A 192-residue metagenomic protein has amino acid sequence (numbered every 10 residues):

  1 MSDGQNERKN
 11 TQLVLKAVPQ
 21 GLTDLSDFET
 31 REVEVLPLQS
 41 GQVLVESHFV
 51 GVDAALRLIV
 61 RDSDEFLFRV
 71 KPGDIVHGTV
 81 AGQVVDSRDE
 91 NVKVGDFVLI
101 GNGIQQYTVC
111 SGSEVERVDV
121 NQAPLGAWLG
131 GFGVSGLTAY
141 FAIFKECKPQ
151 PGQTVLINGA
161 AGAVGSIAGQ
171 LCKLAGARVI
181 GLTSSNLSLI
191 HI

Functional and structural regions predicted by a protein language model:
S2-Q5, A17-H48: A short N-terminal beta-strand-loop micro-motif at the entrance of redox/enzyme domains
E34-V52, V60-I104: Glycine-rich beta-strand-centered segment in the early N-terminal region that forms part of a ligand/cofactor-binding
V76-Q83, V94-G159: NAD(P)H dinucleotide-binding glycine-rich loop of Rossmann-like/cofactor-binding domains, especially the beta1-alpha1
I143, A168-G169, S188: Generic hydrophobic/aromatic pocket-lining and core-packing "Φ" positions
V164: Hydrophobic/small residue at the entry helix of a nucleotide-binding pocket
L174-R178: Conserved S-adenosyl-L-methionine
L182-S185: N-terminal Rossmann-fold cofactor-binding loop
I190-I192: Conserved small/polar residues in nucleotide/adenosyl-binding loops
